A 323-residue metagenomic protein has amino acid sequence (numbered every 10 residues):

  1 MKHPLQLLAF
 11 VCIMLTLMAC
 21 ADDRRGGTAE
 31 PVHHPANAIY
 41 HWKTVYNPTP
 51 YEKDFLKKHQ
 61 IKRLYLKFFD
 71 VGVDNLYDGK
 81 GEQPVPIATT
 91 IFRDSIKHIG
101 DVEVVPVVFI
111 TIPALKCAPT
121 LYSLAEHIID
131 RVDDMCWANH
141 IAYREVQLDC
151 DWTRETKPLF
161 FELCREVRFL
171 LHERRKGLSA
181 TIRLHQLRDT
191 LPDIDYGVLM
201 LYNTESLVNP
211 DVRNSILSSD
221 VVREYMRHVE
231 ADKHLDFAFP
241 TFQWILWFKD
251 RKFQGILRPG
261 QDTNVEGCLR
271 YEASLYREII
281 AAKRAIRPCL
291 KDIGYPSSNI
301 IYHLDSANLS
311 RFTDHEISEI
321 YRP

Functional and structural regions predicted by a protein language model:
M1-L8: Bacterial N-terminal signal peptides that target proteins for export
L17-A19: C-terminal motif of bacterial Sec signal peptides marking the signal peptidase cleavage site
A21-R24: Bacterial signal peptide processing site
E30-W42, K67-L199: Chitinase-like catalytic core of GlcNAc-active glycosidases
H59, S95-V102, D134-A142, L170-R174 (+2 more regions): A structural motif corresponding to the C-terminal end of an alpha-helix and its immediate exit/capping segment
Q60, D133, W137-V146, D189-S206 (+2 more regions): Structural recognition of alpha->loop->beta junctions
P158, E162-R251: Substrate-binding surface in catalytic domains of secreted glycosidases
D236, F242-W244, K249-P323: Substrate-binding cleft of secreted/luminal carbohydrate-active enzymes
